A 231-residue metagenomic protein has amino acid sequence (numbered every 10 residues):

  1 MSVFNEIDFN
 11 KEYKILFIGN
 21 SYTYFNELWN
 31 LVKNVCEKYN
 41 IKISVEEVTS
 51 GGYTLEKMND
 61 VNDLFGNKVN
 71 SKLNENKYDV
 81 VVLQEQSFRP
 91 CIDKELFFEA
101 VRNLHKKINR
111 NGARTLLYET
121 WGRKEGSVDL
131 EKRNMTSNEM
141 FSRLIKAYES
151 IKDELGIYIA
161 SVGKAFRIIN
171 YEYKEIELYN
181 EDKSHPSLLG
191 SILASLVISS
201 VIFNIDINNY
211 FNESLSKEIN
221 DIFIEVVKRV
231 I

Functional and structural regions predicted by a protein language model:
M1-Y13: Short N-terminal or domain-adjacent regulatory/targeting segments
F9, E37-I41, N109, D153: Short, structurally constrained coil/turn elements that cap an alpha-helix or connect an alpha-helix to the following
Y13-I18, Y22-R102: Conserved SGNH/GDSL esterase-like catalytic core that processes O-acyl groups on lipids and polysaccharides
N70-L188, N209: Alpha-helical cap/lid subdomain in secreted, periplasmic, or secretory-pathway luminal O-acyl-processing enzymes
L178, H185, I192-I231: Conserved catalytic region of serine esterases and O-acyltransferases that act on ester linkages in lipids
